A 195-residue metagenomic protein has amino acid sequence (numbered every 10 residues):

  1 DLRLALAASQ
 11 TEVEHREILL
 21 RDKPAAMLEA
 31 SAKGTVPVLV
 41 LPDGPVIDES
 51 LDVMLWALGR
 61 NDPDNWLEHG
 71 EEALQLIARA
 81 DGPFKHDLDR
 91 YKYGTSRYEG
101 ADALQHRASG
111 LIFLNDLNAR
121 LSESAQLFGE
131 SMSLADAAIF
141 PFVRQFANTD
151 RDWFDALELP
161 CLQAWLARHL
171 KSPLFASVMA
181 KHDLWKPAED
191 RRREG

Functional and structural regions predicted by a protein language model:
D1-L111, N118, S122-A125: GST-like domain detector, emphasizing the conserved glutathione-binding G-site in the N-terminal thioredoxin-like
P63-W66, D152-L157: Structural helix-adjacent loops and short alpha-helical linkers that scaffold large soluble proteins
Q105-G110, L157-K171: Extended, well-ordered alpha-helical scaffold segments
D116-N118, A147: Alpha-helical transmembrane segments in multipass membrane proteins, preferentially the mid-helix core
A119-E130, L174-V178: Surface-exposed helix-capping loop/turn segments at secondary-structure junctions
L127-D152, Q163: GST superfamily/GST-like fold recognition
T149, R168-S172, A176: Hydrophobic alpha-helical segments
H182-G195: Acidic/histidine-enriched, glycine/proline-rich intrinsically disordered or flexible terminal extensions
